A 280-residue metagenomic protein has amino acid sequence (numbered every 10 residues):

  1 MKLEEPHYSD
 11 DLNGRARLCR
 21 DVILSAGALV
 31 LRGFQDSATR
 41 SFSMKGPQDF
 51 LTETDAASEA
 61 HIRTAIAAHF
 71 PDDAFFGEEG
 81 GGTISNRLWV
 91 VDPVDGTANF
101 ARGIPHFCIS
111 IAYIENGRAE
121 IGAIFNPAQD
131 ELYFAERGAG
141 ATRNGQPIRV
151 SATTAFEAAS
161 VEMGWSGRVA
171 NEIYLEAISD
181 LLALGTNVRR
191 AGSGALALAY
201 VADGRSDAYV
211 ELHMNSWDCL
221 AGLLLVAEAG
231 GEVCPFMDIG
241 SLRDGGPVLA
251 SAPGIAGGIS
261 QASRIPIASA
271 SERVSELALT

Functional and structural regions predicted by a protein language model:
M1-V94, S275-T280: N-terminal subdomain of lithium-sensitive/metallo-dependent phosphomonoesterases centered on the IMPase/IPPase/PAP
C19, I23-A26, G122, G222 (+1 more regions): Small-residue (primarily alanine) positions within well-ordered alpha-helices, especially packing/interaction faces
A26, V30, D55, I66 (+7 more regions): Residue-level signal for inorganic ion chemistry
S43, G81-T83, R102, N116 (+4 more regions): Solvent-exposed alpha-helices and their adjacent loops that cap or buttress functional pockets in soluble metabolic
A56, E79, P93-G96, F100 (+4 more regions): Generic detector of well-ordered alpha-helical packing
T64, S85-T142: DPxDG-like acidic metal-binding loop motif
A119, P147-R149: Short, solvent-exposed loop/turn motifs
R149-T280: An extended, acidic
